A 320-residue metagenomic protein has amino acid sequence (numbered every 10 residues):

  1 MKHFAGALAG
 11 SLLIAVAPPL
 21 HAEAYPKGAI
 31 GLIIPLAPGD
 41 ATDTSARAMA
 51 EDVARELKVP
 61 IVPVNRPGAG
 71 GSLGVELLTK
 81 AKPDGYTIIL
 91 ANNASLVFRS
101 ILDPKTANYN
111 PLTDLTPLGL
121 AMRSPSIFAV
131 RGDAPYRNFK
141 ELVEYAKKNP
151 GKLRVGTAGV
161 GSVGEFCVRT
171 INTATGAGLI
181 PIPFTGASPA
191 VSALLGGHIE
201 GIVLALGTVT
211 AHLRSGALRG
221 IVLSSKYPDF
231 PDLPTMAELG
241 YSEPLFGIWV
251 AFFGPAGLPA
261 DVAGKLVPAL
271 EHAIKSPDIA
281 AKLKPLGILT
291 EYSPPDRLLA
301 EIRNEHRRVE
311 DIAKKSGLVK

Functional and structural regions predicted by a protein language model:
M1-F4: Positively charged n-region of N-terminal signal peptides that target proteins for export
G6-V16: Bacterial N-terminal signal peptides
A22-D114, K152, V160, T175-V203 (+3 more regions): N-terminal (or domain-start) structured segment
K27-A29, A237-E238, A260-K320: An extracytoplasmic/periplasmic, membrane-proximal ligand-sensing/linker region
I30, L77-Y86, I101-P189, M236 (+1 more regions): Hinge/capping helix and adjacent helix->loop/strand transition within the periplasmic-binding protein
A41-S45, M49, G70, G74 (+12 more regions): Stable alpha-helical elements in mature extracytoplasmic
N93-A94, R123, D133, V160 (+2 more regions): Solvent-exposed coil/turn segments that connect beta secondary-structure elements in extracytoplasmic/periplasmic
R123, V209-K275, N304-R307: C-terminal lobe and pocket-closing loops of periplasmic/extracytoplasmic Venus-flytrap solute-binding proteins
